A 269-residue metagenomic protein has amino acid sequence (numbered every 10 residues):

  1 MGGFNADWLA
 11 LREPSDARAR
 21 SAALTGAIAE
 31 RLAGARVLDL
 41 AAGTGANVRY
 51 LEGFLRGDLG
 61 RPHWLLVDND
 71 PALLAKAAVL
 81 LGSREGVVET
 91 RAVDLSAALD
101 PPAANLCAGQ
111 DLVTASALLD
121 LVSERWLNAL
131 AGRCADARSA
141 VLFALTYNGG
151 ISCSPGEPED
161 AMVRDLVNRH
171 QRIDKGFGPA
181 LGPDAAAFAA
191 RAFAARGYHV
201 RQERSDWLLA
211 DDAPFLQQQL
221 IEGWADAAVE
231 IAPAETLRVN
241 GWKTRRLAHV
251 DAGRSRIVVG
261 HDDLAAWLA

Functional and structural regions predicted by a protein language model:
M1-L32: Class I SAM-dependent methyltransferase Rossmann-like catalytic core, especially the SAM/SAH-binding loop
A35-G43: Conserved class I S-adenosyl-L-methionine
G45-A98: Class I SAM-dependent methyltransferase SAM/SAH-binding core
A98-A108: Short amphipathic alpha-helix with an adjacent loop that forms part of the alpha/beta core around
C107, H199-A269: Conserved Class I S-adenosyl-L-methionine
T114: A conserved beta-strand element that flanks and buttresses the S-adenosyl-L-methionine
L121-C134: A short, conserved alpha-helix within the catalytic core of class I
S139-R204: Conserved catalytic/acceptor-binding region of the Class I
